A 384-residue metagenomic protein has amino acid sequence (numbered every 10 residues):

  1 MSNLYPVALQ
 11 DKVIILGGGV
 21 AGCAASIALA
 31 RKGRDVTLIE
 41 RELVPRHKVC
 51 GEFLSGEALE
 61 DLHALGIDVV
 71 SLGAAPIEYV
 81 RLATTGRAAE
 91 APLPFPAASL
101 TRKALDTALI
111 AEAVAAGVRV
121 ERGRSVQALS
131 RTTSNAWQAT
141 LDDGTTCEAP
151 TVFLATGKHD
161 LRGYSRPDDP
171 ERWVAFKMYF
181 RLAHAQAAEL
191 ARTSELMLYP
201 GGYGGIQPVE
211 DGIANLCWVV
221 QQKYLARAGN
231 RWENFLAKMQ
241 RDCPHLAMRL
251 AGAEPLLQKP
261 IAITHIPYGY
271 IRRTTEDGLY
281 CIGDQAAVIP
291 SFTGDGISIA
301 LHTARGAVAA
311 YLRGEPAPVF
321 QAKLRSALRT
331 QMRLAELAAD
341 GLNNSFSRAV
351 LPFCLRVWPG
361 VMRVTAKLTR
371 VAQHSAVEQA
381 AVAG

Functional and structural regions predicted by a protein language model:
Y5-A21: Beta1/beta-strand and adjacent pyrophosphate-binding region of the FAD-binding site in flavoprotein oxidoreductases
L16, I27-C50: Glycine-rich FAD pyrophosphate-binding loop
G19-V20, V44-P45, K158, S298: Residue-level detector of alpha-helix initiation sites
A58-I110: A conserved beta-strand/loop capping segment in the N-terminal third of enzymes that catalyze redox or closely related
L62, I297-G314, F320: An active-site-proximal "capping" alpha-helix that borders the catalytic cofactor pocket
E112-R249: Predominantly flavin-linked oxidoreductase catalytic cores and closely associated redox partners
A226-A307: FAD/FMN-dependent oxidoreductases across multiple families
A309-G384: C-terminal helical "tail/cap" subdomain of flavin- and related membrane-associated enzymes
